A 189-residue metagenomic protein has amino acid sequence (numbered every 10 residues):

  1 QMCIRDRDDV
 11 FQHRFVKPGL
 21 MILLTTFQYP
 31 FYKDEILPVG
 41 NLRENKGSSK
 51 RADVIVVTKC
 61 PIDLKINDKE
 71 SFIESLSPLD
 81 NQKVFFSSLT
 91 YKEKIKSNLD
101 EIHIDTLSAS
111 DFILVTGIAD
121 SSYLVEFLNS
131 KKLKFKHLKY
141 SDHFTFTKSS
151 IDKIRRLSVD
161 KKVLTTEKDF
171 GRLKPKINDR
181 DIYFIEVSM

Functional and structural regions predicted by a protein language model:
M2-I4: Short, small-residue-biased leader/transition segments that mark boundaries at the very start of proteins
D8, A52, G117, V163: Residue-level signal for inorganic ion chemistry
D9-T106, V125-L128, K174, S188: Conserved catalytic-core segment of NTP-binding enzymes
K59, T166-K168: Short secondary-structure boundary segments
D80-K83, K161, R180: A short helix->loop->beta-strand "cap" motif at the edges of active sites that frequently abuts
K92-I95, D100-E101, L107-D142, F146-K148: Redox- and metal-dependent alpha/beta enzyme cores, enriched for Fe-S-associated oxidoreductases and cofactor-handling
S141-T145, R180-M189: Short, flexible loop segments at boundaries between secondary-structure elements
S150-V159: Conserved motor-coupling elements within RecA-like helicase/translocase cores
